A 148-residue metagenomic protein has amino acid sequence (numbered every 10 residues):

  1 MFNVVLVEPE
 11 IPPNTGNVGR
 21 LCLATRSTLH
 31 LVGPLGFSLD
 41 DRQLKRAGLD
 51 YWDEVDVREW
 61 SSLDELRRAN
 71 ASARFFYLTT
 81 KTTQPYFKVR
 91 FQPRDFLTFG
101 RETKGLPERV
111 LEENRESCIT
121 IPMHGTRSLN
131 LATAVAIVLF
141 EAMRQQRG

Functional and structural regions predicted by a protein language model:
M1-G148: Post-transcriptional modification and biogenesis factors for structured RNAs of the translation apparatus
